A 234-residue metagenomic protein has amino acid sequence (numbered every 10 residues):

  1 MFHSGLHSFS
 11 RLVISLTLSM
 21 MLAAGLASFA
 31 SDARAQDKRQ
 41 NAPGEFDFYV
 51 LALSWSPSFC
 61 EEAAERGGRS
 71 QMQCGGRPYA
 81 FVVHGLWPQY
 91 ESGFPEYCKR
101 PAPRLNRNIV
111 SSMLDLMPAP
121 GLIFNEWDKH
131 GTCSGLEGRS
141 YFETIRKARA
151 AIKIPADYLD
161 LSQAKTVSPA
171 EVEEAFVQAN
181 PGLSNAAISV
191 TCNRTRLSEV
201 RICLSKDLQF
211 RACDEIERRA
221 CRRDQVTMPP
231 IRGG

Functional and structural regions predicted by a protein language model:
M1, L22-A24, A63: Short regulatory "switch" loops immediately downstream of catalytic or recognition motifs within protein catalytic
M1-S10: N-terminal secretory signal peptides that target proteins for export/translocation
V13-A27: Bacterial N-terminal signal peptides
M21-A23, N41, C74: N-terminal hydrophobic alpha-helix used for membrane targeting or insertion
A30-A35: Boundary at the C-terminal end of the N-terminal hydrophobic targeting segment
K38-Q71: N-terminal regions that are enriched for targeting/export leaders and immediately downstream pro/stem segments
V50, A64-G234: Domain-level detector of nuclease and nuclease-like folds in predominantly extracellular/periplasmic contexts
